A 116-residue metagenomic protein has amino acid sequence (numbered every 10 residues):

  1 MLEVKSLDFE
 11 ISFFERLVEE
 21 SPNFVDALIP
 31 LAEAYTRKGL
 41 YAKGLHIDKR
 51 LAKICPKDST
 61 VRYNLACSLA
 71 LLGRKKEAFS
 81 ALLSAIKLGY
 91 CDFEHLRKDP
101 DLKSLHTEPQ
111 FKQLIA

Functional and structural regions predicted by a protein language model:
R16-E19, K49-K53, K87: Conserved structural position within tetratricopeptide repeats
D26, T60, E94-H95: Start-of-helix register in tetratricopeptide repeats
